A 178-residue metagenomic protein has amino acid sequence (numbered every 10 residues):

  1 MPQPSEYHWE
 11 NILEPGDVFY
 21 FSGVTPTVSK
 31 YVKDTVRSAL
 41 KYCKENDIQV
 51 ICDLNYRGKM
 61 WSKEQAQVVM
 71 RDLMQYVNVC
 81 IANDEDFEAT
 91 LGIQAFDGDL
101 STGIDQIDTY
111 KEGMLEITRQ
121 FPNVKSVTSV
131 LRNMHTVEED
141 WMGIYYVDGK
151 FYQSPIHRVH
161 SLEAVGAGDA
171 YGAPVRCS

Functional and structural regions predicted by a protein language model:
M1-F151, H157-H160: Ribokinase/PfkB-type carbohydrate-kinase core domain
P155-S178: Conserved post-catalytic alpha-helical subdomain immediately downstream of the catalytic base and nucleotide-binding
